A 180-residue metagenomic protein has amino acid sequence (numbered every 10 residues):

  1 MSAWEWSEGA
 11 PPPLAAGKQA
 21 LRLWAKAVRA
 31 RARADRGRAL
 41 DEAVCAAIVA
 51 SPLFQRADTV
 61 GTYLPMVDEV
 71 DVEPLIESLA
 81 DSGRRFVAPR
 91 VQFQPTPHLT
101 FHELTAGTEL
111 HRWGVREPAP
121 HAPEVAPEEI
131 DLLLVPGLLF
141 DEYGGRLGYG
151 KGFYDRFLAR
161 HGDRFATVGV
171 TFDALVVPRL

Functional and structural regions predicted by a protein language model:
S2-E129: N-terminal active-site beta-alpha-beta segment that forms phosphate/nucleotide-binding and substrate-recognition loops
S2-E8, P95-L180: Conserved phosphate- and dinucleotide-binding cores of soluble alpha/beta proteins, encompassing both enzyme active
